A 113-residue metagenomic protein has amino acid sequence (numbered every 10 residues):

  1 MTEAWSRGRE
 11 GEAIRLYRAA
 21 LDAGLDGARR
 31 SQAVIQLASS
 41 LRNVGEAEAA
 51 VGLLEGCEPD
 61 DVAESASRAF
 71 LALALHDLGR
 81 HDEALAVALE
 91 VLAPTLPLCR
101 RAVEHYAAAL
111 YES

Functional and structural regions predicted by a protein language model:
M1-D61: Alpha-helical adaptor scaffolds
R29, A63, T95, C99-A102: Structural signature of alpha-solenoid helical repeat junctions
V51-C57, A66-H76: Acidic/histidine-rich alpha-helical segments that form the ligand environment of transition-metal centers
H76-P97: TPR/TPR-like (Sel1-like) alpha-helical repeat modules
P97-S113: Terminal, low-structured helical/coil segments at or just beyond the last alpha-helical repeat
